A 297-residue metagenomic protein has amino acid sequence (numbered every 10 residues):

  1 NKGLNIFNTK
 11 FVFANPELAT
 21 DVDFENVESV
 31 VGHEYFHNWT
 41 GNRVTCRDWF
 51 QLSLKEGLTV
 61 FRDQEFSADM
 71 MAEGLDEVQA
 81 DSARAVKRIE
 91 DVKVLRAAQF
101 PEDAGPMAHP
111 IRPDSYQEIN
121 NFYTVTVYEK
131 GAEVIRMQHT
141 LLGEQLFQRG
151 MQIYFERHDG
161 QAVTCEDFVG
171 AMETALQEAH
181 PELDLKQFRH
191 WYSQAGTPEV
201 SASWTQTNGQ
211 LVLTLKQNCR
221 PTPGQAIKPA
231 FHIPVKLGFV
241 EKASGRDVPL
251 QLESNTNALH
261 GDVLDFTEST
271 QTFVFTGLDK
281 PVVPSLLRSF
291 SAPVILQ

Functional and structural regions predicted by a protein language model:
N1-W204, L213-L215: Hydrophobic alpha-helical and helix-loop surface patches within well-folded domains that function as non-catalytic
P181-H190, A195-L278, V282-L286: Beta-strand-rich binding/interaction modules
V282-L296: Edge strands and adjacent loops of beta-rich recognition modules
